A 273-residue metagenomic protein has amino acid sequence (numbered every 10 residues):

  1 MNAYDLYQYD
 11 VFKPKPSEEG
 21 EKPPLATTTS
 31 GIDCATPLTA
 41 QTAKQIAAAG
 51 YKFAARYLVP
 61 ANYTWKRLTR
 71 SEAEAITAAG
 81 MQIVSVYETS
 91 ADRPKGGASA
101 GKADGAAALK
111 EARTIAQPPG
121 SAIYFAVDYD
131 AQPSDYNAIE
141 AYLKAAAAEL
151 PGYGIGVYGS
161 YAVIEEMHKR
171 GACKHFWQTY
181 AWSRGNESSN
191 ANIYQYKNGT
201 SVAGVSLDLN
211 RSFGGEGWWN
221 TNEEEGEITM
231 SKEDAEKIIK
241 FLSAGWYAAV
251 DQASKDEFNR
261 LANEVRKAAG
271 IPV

Functional and structural regions predicted by a protein language model:
M1-T36, A43-A48, I164-M230: Functionally critical loop-and-helix segments that line ligand-binding/catalytic clefts of soluble enzyme domains
A26-L38, R56-D135: Substrate-binding cleft of extracellular glycoside hydrolase catalytic domains
T42, T69-E72, D104, A108 (+4 more regions): Stable alpha-helical elements in mature extracytoplasmic
A47, T77-G80, A147, P151: Anion (oxyanion) recognition and catalysis
A131-G152: Active-site cleft segment of glycoside hydrolase catalytic domains centered on the general acid/base Glu
P151-E165: Aromatic-lined carbohydrate-recognition surfaces of secreted/lumenal glycan-active proteins
E227-A249: Amphipathic alpha-helical oligomerization segments
M230, W246-D256, I271-V273: Charged, low-complexity interaction regions
